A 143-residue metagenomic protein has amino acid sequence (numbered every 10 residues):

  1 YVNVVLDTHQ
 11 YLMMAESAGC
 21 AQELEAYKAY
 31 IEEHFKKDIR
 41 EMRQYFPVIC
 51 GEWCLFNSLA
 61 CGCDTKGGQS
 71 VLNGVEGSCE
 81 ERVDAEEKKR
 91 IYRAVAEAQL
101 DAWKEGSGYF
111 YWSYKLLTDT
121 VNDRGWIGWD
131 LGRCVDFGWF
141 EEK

Functional and structural regions predicted by a protein language model:
Y1-R93: Extracellular glycoside hydrolase catalytic/binding regions
L72-K143: Aromatic-rich peripheral "rim/lid" segments of glycoside hydrolase catalytic domains that contact and position glycan
